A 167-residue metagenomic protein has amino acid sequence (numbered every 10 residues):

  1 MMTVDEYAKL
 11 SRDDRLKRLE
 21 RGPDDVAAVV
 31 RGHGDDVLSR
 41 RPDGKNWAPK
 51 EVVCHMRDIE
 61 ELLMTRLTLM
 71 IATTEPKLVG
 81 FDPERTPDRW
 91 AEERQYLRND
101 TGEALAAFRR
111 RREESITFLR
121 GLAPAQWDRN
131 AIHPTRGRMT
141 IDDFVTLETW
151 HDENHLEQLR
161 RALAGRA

Functional and structural regions predicted by a protein language model:
M1-R21: Extreme N-terminal tail/first-helix region
M2-D5, S39-P87, E113-I116, R120 (+1 more regions): Short, contiguous alpha-helical
S11, L19-A27, E60-M64, D152: A general secondary-structure boundary signal
L16-R18, P23-D25, G32, R94-T101 (+3 more regions): Small-residue-biased structural context
K17-D24, P87-D128: Acidic/histidine-rich alpha-helical segments that form the ligand environment of transition-metal centers
A28, G32-H33, R41-D43: A glycine-rich, hydrophobic loop/mini-helix early in the fold
